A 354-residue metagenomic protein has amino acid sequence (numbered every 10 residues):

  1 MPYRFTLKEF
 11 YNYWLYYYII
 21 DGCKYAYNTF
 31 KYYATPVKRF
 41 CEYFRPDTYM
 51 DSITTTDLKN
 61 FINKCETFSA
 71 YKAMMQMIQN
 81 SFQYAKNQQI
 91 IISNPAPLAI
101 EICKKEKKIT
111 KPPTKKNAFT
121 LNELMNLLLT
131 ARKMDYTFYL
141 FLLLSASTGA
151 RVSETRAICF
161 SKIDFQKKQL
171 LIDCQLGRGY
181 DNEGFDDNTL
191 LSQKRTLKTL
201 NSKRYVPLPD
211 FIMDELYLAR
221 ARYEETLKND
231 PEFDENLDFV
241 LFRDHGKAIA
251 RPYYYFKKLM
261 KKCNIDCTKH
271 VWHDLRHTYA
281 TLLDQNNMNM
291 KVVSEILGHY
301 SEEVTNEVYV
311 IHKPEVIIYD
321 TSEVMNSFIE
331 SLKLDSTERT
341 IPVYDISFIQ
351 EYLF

Functional and structural regions predicted by a protein language model:
N12-F68, Y84: Basic/aromatic-enriched alpha-helical hairpins
L58, I78, F82, G149 (+3 more regions): Short, basic/aromatic-rich helical patch in the C-terminal catalytic core of site-specific tyrosine
F68, K72, N87, I91 (+5 more regions): Basic, Lys/Arg- and aromatic-enriched nucleic-acid-binding interface segment
L129-M134, F138, V206, R222-F239 (+3 more regions): Short, basic (Lys/Arg/His-rich) helix/loop patches that form interaction surfaces in the mid-to-C-terminal regions
K162-Q169, M288-V308, E338: Short, polar N-cap/turn motifs at the start of nucleic acid-interacting alpha helices
K167, R178-K203, D210-I212, E323-F354: C-terminal secondary-structure termini that scaffold catalytic or DNA-interacting sites
L171, G179-L218, E235-K257: C-terminal catalytic core of Y-nucleophile DNA break-rejoin enzymes
L176, L297-E323: Catalytic-site neighborhood detector that most strongly recognizes the C-terminal catalytic loop/helix of tyrosine
